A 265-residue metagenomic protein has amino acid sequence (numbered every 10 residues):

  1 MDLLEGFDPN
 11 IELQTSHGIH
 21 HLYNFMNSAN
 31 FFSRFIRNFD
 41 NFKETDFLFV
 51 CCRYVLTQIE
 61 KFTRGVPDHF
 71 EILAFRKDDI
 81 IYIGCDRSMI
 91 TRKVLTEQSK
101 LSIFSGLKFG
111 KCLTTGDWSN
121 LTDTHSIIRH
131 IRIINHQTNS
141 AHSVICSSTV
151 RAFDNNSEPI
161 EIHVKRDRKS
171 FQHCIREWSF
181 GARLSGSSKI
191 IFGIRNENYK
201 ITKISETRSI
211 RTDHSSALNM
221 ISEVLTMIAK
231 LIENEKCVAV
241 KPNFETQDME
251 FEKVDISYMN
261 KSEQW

Functional and structural regions predicted by a protein language model:
M1-W265: Accessory terminal regions of nucleic-acid processing enzymes
